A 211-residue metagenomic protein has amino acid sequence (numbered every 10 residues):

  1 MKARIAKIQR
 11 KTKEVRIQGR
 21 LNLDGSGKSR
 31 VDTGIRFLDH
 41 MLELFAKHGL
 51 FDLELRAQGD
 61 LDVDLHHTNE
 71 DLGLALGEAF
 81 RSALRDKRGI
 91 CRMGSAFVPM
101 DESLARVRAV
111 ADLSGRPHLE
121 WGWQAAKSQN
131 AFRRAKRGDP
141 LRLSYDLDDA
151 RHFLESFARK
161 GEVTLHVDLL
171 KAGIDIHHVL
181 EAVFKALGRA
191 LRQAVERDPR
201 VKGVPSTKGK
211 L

Functional and structural regions predicted by a protein language model:
M1-L211: Structural preference for solvent-exposed beta-strand-turn elements and adjacent flexible terminal/loop segments within
